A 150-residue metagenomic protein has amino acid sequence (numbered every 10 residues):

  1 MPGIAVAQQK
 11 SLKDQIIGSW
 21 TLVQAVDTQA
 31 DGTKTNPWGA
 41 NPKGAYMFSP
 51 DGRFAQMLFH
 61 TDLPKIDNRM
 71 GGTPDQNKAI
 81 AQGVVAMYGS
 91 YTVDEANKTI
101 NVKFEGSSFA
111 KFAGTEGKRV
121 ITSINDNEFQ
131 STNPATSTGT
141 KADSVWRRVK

Functional and structural regions predicted by a protein language model:
G3-K150: Lipid interaction determinants
